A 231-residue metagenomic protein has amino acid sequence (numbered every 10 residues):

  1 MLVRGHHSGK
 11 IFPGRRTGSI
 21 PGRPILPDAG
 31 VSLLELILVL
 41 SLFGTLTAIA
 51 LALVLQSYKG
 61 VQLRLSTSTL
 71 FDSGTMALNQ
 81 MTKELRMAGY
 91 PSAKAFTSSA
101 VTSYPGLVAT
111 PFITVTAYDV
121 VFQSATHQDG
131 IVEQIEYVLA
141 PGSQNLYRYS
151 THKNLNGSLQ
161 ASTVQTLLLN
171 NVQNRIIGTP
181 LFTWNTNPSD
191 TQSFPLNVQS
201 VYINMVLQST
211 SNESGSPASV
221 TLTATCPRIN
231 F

Functional and structural regions predicted by a protein language model:
M1-V31: N-terminal leader/signal peptides at the extreme start of proteins
V31-S92: Aliphatic-rich helix starts adjacent to a transmembrane/signal segment
Q62-L63, T69, L85-F122: Short, glycine/small-hydrophobic-rich surface segments
A109-S189: Type IV pilin-like appendage domain
Y137-P141, P217-F231: A short, surface-exposed beta-strand/turn
K153, Q208-N212, F231: Short coil/turn motifs at secondary-structure junctions
Q192, N197-T225: Short, conserved structural patches
